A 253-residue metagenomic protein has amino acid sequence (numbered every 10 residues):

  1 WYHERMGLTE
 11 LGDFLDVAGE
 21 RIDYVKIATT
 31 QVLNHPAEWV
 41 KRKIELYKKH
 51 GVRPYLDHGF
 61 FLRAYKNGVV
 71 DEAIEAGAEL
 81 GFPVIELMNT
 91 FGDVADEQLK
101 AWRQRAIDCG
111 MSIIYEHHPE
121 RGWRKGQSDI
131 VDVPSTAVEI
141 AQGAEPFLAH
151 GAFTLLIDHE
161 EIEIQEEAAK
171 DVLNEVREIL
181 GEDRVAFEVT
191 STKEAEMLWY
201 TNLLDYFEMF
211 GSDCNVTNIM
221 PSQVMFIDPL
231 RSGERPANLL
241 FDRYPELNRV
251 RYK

Functional and structural regions predicted by a protein language model:
Y2-H3, K26-N34, D57-A64, I74-E75 (+6 more regions): Catalytic beta/alpha-barrel core
E4-A18, W39, Y65-A76, S135-P146: Short, acidic/polar
G7-T9, V32-L46, R63-E72, N89-Y115 (+4 more regions): Active-site-adjacent beta->alpha loops and helix N-cap segments on the catalytic face of soluble alpha/beta enzymes
F14-A18, Y47, A76-L80, R105-A106 (+3 more regions): Generic structural signal for hydrophobic
E20-D23, K48-P54, G81-P83, C109-I113 (+3 more regions): Short, well-ordered coil/turn segments that N-cap beta-strands
D108-F153: Histidine/lysine/aspartate-rich catalytic loop segments that bind and position anionic ligands
Q127-A137, F153-L155, H159-G181: Active-site/ligand-binding-proximal alpha/beta "capping" segment
N174-K253: C-terminal alpha-helical cap/extension of soluble enzyme domains
